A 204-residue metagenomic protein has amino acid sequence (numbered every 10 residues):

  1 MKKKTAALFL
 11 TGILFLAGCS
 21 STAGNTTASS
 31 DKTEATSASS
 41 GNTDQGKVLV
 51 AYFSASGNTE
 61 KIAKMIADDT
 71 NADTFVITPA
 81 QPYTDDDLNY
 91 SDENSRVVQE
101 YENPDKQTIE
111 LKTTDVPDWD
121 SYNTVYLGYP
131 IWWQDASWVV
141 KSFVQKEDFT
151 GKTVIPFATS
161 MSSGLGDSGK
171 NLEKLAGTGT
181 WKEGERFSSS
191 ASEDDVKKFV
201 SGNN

Functional and structural regions predicted by a protein language model:
K2-L8, S20-N204: Active-site-proximal alpha-helix that buttresses catalytic centers in soluble enzyme cores
T11-G12: Long, proline-/serine-/threonine-rich intrinsically disordered regulatory regions
F15-G18: C-terminal motif of bacterial Sec signal peptides marking the signal peptidase cleavage site
